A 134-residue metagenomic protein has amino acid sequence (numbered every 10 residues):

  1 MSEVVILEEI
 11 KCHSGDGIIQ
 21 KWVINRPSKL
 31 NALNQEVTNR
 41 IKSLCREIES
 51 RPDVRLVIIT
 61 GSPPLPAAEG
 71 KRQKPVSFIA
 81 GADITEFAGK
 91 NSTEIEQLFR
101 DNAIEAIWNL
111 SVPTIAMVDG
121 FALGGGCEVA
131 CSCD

Functional and structural regions predicted by a protein language model:
M1-A68: Conserved CoA-thioester-binding segment of acyl-CoA-metabolizing enzymes
W22, I59, D83, V129-A130: Hydrophobic/aromatic residues within transmembrane alpha-helices of multi-pass small-molecule transporters
V37-R40, F99, V129: Hydrophobic alpha-helical membrane-association signature
I41, C45, I104-I107, D134: Hydrophobic core positions within the conserved protein kinase catalytic domain
D53, G61-A106, A122: Glycine- (often His-adjacent) and acidic-residue-rich active-site loop that binds/positions the CoA thioester
V112-F121: A short, small-residue-rich loop immediately preceding and capping a beta-strand
G126-D134: Active-site-proximal glycine-rich helix-loop-beta segment
